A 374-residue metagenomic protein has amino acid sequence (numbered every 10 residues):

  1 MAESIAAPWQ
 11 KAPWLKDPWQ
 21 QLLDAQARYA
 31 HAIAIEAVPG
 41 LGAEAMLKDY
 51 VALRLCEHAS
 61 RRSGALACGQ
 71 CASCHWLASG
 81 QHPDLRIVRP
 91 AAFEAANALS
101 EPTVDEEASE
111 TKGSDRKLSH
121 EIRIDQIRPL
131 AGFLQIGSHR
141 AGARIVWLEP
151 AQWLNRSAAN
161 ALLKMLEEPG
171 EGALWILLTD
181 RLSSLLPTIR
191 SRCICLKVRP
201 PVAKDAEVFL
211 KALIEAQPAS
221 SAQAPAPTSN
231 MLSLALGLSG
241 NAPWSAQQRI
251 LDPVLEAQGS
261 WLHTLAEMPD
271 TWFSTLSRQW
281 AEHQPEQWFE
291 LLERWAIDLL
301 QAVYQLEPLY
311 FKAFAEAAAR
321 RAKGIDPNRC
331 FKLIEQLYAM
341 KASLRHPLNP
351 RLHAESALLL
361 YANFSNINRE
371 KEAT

Functional and structural regions predicted by a protein language model:
M1-A65, A72, E171-L174, D180-T374: Charged, glycine-rich active-site and insertion segments that engage polyanionic ligands
A2-S157: Clamp-loader machinery-focused feature within the broader ASCE/P-loop NTPase space
S79-Q81, P169, I189: Short, structurally constrained coil/turn elements that cap an alpha-helix or connect an alpha-helix to the following
Q135, N160-I176: Conserved catalytic/switch belt of AAA+ P-loop NTPases
W147, I176-L177: Walker B beta-strand of ABC/ABC-like P-loop ATPase nucleotide-binding domains, specifically the conserved hydrophobic
W153-L154, E168, S184: Residues immediately C-terminal
